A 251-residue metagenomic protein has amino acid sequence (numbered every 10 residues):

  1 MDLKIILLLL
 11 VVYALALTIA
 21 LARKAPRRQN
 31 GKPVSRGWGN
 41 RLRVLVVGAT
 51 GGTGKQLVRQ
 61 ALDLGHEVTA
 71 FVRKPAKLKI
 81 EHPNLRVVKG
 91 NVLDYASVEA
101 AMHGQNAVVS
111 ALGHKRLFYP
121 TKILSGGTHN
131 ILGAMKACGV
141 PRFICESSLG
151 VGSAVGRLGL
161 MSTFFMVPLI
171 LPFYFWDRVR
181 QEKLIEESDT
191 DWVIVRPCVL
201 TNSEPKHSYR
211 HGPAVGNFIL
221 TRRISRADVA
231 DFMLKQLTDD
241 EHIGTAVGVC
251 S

Functional and structural regions predicted by a protein language model:
D2-R27: Terminal signal-anchor or tail-anchor transmembrane helices that tether membrane-associated enzymes to cellular
G37, R41-L64: N-terminal Rossmann NAD(P)H-binding glycine-rich loop of SDR-like oxidoreductase domains
F71-A76, N91-V92: N-terminal Rossmann-fold cofactor-binding loop
P83-Q105: Conserved Rossmann-fold cofactor-binding substructure of NAD(P)-dependent oxidoreductases
K115-F143, Y174-W176, R180: NAD(P)-cofactor binding segment of oxidoreductase domains
G127, D177, V195, I224-L234 (+1 more regions): Substrate-positioning beta->alpha
S153-V155, S188, E204-R210, Q236-T245: Glycine/proline-rich active-site loop of Rossmann-fold NAD(P)-dependent oxidoreductases
E182-S203: Conserved beta-loop-beta element that borders a ligand/cofactor-binding pocket
